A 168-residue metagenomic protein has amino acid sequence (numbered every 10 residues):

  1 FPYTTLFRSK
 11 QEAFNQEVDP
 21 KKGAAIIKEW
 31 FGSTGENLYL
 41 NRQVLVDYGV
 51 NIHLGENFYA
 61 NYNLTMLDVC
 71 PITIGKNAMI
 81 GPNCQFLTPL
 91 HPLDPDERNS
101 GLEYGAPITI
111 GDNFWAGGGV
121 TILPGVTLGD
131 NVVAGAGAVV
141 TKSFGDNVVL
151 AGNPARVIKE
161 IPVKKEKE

Functional and structural regions predicted by a protein language model:
F1-L6: Short, small-residue-biased leader/transition segments that mark boundaries at the very start of proteins
F7-Q11: Generic N-terminal amphipathic, Lys/Arg-enriched alpha-helix
A13-N61: Long amphipathic N-terminal alpha/beta scaffold segment
Y39, Y59, W115, V133 (+1 more regions): Short-chain dehydrogenase/reductase
V44-L54, Y59-L128, N153-A155, K159-E168: Flexible, glycine/small-residue-enriched loop-and-beta-strand segment within the central core of proteins
G129-V132, G145-N147: Conserved catalytic segment of ABC-fold P-loop ATPases
F144-D146, A151-P154: Acidic, glycine-centered active-site loop in nucleotide-sugar glycosyltransferases
